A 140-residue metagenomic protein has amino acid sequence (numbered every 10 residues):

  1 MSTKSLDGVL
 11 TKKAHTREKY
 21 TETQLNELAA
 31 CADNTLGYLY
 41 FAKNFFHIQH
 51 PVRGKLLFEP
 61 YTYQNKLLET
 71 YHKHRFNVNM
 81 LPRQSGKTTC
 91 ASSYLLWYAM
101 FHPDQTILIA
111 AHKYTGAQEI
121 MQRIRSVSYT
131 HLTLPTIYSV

Functional and structural regions predicted by a protein language model:
S2-L132, S139: Phosphate/NTP-binding elements of NTP-utilizing enzymes
